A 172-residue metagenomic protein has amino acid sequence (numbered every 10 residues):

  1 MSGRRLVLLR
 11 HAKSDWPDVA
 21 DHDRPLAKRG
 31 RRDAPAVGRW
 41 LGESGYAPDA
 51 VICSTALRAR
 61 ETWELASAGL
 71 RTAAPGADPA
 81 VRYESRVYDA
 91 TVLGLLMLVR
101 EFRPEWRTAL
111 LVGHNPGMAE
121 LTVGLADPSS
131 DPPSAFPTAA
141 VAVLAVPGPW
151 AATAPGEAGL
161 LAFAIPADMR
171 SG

Functional and structural regions predicted by a protein language model:
S2-S85, P132, F136-P137: Active-site-proximal alpha-helix that buttresses catalytic centers in soluble enzyme cores
S44-Y46, F102-R107: Glycine-rich phosphate-binding loop signature in dinucleotide/nucleotide-binding domains
D49-L70, P149-G172: Conserved histidine-centered catalytic loops in small-molecule metabolism enzymes
L57-E61, A90, P116-G117: Short alpha-helical
T62-A66, L95, L121-T122: Hydrophobic packing residues within well-ordered alpha-helices of enzyme cores
R86-P104: Short phosphate-binding loop-to-helix
W106-V123: A glycine-rich beta-strand to alpha-helix segment that forms a phosphate/ribose-binding loop at ligand/cofactor sites
A126-P166: Domain-level recognition of soluble alpha/beta enzyme cores, biased toward histidine phosphatases/phosphomutases
